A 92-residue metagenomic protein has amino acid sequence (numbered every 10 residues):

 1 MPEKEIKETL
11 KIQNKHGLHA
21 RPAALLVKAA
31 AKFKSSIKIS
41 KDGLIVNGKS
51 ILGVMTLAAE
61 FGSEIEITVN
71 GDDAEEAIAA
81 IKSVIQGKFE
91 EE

Functional and structural regions predicted by a protein language model:
M1-K4, K28: A short, flexible low-complexity segment enriched in Lys/Arg and Gly/Pro that occurs in N-terminal basic tails
M1-P2, I45, A74: Structural preference for solvent-exposed beta-strand-turn elements and adjacent flexible terminal/loop segments within
E3-T9, E64-E66: Intrinsic-disorder/low-complexity, polar/charged segments enriched in Ser/Thr/Lys/Arg/Asp/Glu/Gln
K7-K11, S35-S36, I78, K82: Secondary-structure boundary/capping motif
K11-E60: Compact, glycine-rich, soluble single-domain proteins
E60-E92: C-terminal structural segments of small proteins and small subunits
